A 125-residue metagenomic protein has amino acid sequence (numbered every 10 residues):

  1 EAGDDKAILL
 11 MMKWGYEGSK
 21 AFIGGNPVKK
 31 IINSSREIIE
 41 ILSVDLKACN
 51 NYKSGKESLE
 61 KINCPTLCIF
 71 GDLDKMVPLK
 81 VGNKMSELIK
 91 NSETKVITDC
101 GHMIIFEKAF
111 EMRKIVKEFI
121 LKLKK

Functional and structural regions predicted by a protein language model:
A2-K61: Conserved alpha/beta-hydrolase catalytic His-Asp/Glu region
Y52-K53, K75-M76, M103-E107: A short, basic/aromatic alpha-helical/loop segment that forms part of the nucleotidyl-sugar donor-binding site
E57, K80-K84, E107-F110: Generic recognition of short, well-ordered alpha-helical segments
S58, P65-L67, K90-E93: Structural signature of beta-strand start/N-cap positions in the alpha/beta core of ABC transporter nucleotide-binding
K61, L88, F106: Conserved catalytic core of Hanks-type protein kinase domains
I62, C68-F70, D74: Short beta-strand/loop motif that positions the catalytic acidic residue of the alpha/beta-hydrolase fold
C64, P78-E87: Short alpha-helix in the alpha/beta-hydrolase fold that links the catalytic acid
S92-K125: Catalytic active-site module of serine/aspartate enzymes centered on a nucleophile-bearing elbow/loop
